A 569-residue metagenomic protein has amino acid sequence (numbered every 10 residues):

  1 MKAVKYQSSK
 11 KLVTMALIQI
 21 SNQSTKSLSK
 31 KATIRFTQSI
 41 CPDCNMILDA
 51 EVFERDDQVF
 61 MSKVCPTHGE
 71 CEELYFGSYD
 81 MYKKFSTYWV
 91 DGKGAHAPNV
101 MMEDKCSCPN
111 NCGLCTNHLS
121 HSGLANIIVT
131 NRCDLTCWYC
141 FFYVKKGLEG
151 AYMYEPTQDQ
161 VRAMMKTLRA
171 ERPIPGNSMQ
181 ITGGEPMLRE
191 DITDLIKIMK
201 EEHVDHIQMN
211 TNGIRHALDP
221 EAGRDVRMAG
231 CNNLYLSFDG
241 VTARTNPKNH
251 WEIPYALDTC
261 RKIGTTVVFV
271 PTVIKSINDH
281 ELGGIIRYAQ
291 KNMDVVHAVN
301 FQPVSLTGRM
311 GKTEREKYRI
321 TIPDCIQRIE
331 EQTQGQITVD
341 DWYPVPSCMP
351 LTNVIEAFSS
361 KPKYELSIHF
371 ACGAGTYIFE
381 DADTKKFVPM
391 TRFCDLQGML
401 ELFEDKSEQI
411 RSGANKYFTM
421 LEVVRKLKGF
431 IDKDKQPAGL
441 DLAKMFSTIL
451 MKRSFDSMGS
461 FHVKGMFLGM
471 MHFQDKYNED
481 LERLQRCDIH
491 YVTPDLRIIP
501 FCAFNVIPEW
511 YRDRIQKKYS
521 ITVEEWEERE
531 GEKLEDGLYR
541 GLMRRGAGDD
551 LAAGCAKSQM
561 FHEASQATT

Functional and structural regions predicted by a protein language model:
K2, Y6, M15, D258 (+1 more regions): Radical SAM enzyme [4Fe-4S]-AdoMet core and its adjacent flexible, acidic and glycine-rich loops/tails across
K2-G123, L135, R486, H490-N505: Flexible, acidic/Gly-rich N-terminal and inter-domain linker regions that tether and position cofactor-handling modules
V4-L12, L17, N22, F85-H121 (+4 more regions): A short, charged
D57-S78, Y88-T211, R215-E221: Conserved alpha-helical substructure of the radical SAM core
V144-E149, G240-A243, L306-T307: A short, flexible beta-alpha/helix-coil linker loop
Y152-Q160, P247-E252, I277, E316-I320: Alpha-helix N-cap and loop-to-helix initiation/capping positions
R162-Q180, R189-P303: Radical SAM/AdoMet-radical enzyme domain recognition
M445-A567: C-terminal target-recognition/interaction regions appended to catalytic cores
